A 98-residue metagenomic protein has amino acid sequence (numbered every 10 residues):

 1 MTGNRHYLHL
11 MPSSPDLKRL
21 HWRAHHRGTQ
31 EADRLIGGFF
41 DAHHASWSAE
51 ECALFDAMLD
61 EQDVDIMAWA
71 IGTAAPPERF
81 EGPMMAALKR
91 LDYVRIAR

Functional and structural regions predicted by a protein language model:
T2-R98: Positively charged, polar, low-complexity stretches
